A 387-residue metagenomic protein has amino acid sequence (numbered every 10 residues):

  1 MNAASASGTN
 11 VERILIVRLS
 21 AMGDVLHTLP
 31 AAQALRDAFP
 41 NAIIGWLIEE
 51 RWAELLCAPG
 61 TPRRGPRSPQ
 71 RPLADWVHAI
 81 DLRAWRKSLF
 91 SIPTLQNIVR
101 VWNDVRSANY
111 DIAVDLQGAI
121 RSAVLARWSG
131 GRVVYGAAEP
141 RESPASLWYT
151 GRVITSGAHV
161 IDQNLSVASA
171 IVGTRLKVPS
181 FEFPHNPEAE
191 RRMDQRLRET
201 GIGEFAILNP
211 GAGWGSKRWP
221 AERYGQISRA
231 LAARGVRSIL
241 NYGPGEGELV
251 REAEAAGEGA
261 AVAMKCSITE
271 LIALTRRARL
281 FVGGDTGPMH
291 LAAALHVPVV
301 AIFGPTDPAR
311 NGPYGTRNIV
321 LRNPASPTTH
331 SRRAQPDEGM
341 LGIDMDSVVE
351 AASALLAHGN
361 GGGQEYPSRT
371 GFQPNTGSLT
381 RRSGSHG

Functional and structural regions predicted by a protein language model:
M1-G387: Catalytic machinery of carbohydrate-active enzymes, primarily nucleotide-sugar-dependent glycosyltransferases
